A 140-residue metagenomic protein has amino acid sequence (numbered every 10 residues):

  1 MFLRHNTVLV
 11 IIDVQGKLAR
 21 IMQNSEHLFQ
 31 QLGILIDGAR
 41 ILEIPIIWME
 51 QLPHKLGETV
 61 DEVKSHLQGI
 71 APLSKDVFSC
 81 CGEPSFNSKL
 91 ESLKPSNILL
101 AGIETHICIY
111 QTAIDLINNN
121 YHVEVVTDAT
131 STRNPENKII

Functional and structural regions predicted by a protein language model:
M1-V8, L56-I140: Active-site-adjacent betaalpha module
I11-I12, I46-Q51: Short beta-strand segments at enzyme active-site cores
G16-I21: Short acidic, Gly/Ser-rich segments with clustered Asp/Glu that frequently serve as metal-coordination loops in enzyme
E26-H27: Expand to "…catalyze enediolate/carbanion chemistry for C-C bond making/breaking, isomerization, decarboxylation
Q30-A39, I109-I117: Histidine-anchored nucleotide/phosphate-binding helix
I44-I47, S96-I98: Short active-site oxyanion
